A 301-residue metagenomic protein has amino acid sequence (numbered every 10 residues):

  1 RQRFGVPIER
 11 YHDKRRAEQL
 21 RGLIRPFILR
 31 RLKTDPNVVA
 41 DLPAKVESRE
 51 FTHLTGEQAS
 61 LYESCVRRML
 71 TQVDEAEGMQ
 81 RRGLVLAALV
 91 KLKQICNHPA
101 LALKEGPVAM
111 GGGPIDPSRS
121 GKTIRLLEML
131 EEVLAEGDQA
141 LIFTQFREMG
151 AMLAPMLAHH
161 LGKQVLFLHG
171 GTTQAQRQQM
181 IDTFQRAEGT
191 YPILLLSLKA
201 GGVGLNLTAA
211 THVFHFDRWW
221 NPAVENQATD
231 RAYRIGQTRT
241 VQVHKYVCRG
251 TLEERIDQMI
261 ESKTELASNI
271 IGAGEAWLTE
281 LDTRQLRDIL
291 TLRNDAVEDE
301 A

Functional and structural regions predicted by a protein language model:
R1-V38, Q237: Conserved P-loop NTPase motor "coupling/switch" region that bridges the ATPase
G5-E9, R67, T71, R186 (+3 more regions): Residue-level marker of structural boundaries
V6-H12, T71-M79, W277-L278: Short, polar/flexible loop-turn hinges at active-site or ligand-entry regions and domain interfaces
A17-E18, H244, E261, E265 (+1 more regions): A general structural signal for short secondary-structure boundary/capping elements
Q19, L23, F27, L61 (+8 more regions): Generic recognition of well-ordered alpha-helical segments
L29, V39-V66, T173-Q176, M180 (+1 more regions): SF2 helicase/translocase ATPase core recognition
P36-E63, A76-L205, A276, D282-A301: Conserved Helicase C-terminal RecA-like lobe
